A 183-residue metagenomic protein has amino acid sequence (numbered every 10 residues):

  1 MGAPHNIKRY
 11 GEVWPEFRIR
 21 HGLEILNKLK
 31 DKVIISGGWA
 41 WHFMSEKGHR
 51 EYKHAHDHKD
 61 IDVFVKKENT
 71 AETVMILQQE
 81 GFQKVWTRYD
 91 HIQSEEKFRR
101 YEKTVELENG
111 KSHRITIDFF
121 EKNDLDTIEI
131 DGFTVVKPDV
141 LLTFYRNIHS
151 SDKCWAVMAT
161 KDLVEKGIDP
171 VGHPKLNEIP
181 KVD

Functional and structural regions predicted by a protein language model:
M1-F43, K161-D183: Helical scaffold of the NTase/Pol beta-like nucleotidyltransferase catalytic core
E12, E16-I19, V63, K67 (+1 more regions): Generic detection of long, well-ordered alpha-helical segments
L23-I61, V65-E68, E72-V74: Active-site nucleotide-donor binding segment shared across nucleotidyl transfer reactions
G37, K67, R88, E121 (+1 more regions): Residues at the C-termini of beta-strands that transition into short coil/loop
F43-S45, E95-Y101, D183: Short, solvent-exposed polar/charged micro-motifs at secondary-structure junctions
T73-G81: Short amphipathic alpha-helices in soluble, non-transmembrane regions that often serve as interface/regulatory elements
G81-L125: Conserved catalytic core of two-metal-ion nucleotidyltransferases
H113-D183: Catalytic cores of NTP-dependent nucleotidyl/adenyl transfer enzymes across multiple folds
